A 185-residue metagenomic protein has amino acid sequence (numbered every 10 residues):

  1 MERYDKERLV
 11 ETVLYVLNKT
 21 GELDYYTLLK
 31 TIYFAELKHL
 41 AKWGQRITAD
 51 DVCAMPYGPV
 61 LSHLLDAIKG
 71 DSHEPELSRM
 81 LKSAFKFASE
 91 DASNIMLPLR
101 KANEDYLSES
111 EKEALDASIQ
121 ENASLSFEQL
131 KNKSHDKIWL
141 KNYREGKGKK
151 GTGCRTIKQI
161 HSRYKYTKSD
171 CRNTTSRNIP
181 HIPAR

Functional and structural regions predicted by a protein language model:
M1-R185: Domain-edge interaction signal
